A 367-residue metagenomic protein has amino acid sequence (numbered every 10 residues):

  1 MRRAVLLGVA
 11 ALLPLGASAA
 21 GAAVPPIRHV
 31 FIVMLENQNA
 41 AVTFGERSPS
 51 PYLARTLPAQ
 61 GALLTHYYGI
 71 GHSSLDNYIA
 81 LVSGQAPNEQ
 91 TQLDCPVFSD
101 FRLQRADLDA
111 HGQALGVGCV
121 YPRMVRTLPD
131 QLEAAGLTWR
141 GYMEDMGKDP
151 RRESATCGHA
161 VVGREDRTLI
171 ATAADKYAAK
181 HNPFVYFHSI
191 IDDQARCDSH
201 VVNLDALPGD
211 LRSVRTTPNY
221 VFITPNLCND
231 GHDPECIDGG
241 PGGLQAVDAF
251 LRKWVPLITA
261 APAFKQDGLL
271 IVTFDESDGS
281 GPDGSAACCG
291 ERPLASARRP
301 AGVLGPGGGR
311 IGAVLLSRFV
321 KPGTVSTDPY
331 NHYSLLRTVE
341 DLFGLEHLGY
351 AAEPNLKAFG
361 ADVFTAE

Functional and structural regions predicted by a protein language model:
M1-L7: Bacterial N-terminal signal peptides that target proteins for export
L7-G16: Bacterial N-terminal signal peptides
G21-E367: N-terminal pro-sequences and low-complexity stem/linker regions of secreted or lumenal proteins
